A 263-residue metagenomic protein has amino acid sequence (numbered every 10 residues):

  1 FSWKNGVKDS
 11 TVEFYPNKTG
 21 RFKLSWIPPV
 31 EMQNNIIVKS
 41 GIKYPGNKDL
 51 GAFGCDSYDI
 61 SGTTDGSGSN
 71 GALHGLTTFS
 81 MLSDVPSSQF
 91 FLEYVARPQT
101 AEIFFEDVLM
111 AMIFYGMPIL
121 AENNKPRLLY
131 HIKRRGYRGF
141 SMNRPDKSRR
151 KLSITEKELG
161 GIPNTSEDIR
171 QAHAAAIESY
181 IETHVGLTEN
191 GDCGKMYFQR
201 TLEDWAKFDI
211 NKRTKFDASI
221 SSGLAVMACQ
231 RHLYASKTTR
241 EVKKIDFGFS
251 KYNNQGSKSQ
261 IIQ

Functional and structural regions predicted by a protein language model:
F1-R144, T183-Q263: RNase H-like, metal-dependent nuclease domains and their acidic two-metal-ion catalytic environment used
S141-G186: Short alpha-helix plus adjacent loop in nuclease-associated cores
